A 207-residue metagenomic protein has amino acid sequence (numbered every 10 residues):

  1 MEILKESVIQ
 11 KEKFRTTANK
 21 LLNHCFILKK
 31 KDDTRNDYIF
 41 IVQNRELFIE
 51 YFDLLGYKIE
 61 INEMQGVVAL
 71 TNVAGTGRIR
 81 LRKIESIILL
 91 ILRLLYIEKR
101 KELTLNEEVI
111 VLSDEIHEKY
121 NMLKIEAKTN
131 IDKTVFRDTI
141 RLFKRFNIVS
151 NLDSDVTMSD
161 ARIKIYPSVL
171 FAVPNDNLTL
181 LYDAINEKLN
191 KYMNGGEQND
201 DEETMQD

Functional and structural regions predicted by a protein language model:
M1-G75: Eukaryotic partner-binding/assembly regions in large regulatory complexes
L28-N36, L103-N121: Short acidic, hydrophobic short linear motifs in intrinsically disordered regions
Q43-F48, A127-R145: Short amphipathic alpha-helical interaction segments
E50-V109: Short basic alpha-helical hairpin corresponding to helix-turn-helix/winged-helix-like nucleic-acid-binding
L55-I61, I140, K144-D155: A short, conserved structural fragment
V68-L70, S150-D176, N186: Accessory beta->alpha helical hairpin/"wing" motif in late/C-terminal subdomains of nucleic-acid enzymes
R100-E108, A127-I131, L152-D153: Short acidic, glycine/proline-enriched loop segments that cap or flank alpha-helices
I165-E203: Short, amphipathic alpha-helical interaction segments positioned at domain boundaries
